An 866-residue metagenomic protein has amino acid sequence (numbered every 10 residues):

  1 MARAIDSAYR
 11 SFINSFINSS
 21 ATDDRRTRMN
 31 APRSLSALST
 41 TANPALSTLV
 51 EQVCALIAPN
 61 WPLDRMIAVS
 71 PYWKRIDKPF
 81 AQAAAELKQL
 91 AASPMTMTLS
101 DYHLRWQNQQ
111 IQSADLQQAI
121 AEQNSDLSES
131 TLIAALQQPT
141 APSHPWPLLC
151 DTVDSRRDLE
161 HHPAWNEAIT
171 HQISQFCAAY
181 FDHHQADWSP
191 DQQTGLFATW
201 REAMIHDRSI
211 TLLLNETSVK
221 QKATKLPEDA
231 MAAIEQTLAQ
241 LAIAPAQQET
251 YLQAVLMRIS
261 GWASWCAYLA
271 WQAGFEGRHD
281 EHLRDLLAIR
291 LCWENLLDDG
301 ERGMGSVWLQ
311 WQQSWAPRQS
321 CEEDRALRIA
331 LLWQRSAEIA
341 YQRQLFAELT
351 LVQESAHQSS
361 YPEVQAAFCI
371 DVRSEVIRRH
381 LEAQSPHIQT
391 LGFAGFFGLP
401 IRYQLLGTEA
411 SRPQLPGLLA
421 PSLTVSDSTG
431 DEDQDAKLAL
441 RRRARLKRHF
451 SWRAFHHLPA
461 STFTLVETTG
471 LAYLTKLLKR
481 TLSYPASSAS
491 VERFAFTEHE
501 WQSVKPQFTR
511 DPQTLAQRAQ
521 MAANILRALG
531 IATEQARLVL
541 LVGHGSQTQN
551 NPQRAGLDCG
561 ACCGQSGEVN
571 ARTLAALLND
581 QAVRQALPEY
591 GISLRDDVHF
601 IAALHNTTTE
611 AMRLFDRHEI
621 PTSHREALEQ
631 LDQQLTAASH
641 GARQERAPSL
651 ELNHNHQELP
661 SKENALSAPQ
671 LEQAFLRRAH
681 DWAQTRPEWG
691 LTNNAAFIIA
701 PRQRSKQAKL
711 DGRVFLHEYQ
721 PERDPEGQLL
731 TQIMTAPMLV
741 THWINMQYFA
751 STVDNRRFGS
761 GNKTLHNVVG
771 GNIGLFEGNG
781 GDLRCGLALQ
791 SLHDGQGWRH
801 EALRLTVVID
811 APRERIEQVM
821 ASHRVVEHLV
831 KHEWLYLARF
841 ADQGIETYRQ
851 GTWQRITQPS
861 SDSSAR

Functional and structural regions predicted by a protein language model:
R3, S7-S15, S19-R25: Ser/Thr/Pro-rich low-complexity tandem-repeat tracts
N30-T224, A232, Q236-A242, A246 (+5 more regions): Long, compositionally biased intrinsically disordered regions
D229, I234-I388, A394-L415: Structured, charged N-terminal subsegments at the starts of enzyme catalytic cores and at intra-chain domain/subunit
L331, R335, A367, D371 (+3 more regions): Hydrophobic alpha-helical scaffolding
S359-P362, C369-R378, I388-L391, P400-Y403 (+1 more regions): A long-range scaffold signal marking pre-active-site subdomains of enzyme folds
I388-D435, F496-L538, G543-E629, E726-Q728: Catalytic or ion-translocation cores adjacent to nucleophile or general acid/base/metal-coordination motifs in diverse
S428-D433, A439-L440, R445-R448, R584-H618 (+1 more regions): Conserved catalytic alpha/beta cores of large enzymes that bind or transform nucleotide phosphates and polynucleotides
T429-A532: Active-site cores of enzymes that catalyze phosphoryl transfer or operate on phosphate-rich substrates
